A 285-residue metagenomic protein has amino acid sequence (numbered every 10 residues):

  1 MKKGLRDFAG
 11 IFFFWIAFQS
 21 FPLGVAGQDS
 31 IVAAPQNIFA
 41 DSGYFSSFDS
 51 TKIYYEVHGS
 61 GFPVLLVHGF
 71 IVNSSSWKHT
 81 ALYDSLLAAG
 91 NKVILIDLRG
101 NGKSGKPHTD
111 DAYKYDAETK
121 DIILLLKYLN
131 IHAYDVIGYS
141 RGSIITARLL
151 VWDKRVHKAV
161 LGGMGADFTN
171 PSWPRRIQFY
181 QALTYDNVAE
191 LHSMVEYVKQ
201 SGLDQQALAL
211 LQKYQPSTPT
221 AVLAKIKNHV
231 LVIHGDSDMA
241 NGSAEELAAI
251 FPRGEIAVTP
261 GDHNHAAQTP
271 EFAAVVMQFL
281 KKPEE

Functional and structural regions predicted by a protein language model:
S60-G61, G69-N73: Active-site glycine-rich loops that stabilize anionic/oxyanionic intermediates across multiple enzyme folds
I71-Y83: The serine-hydrolase catalytic nucleophile loop
L86-G105: Conserved alpha/beta-hydrolase
D116-Y134: Conserved acidic catalytic loop of the alpha/beta-hydrolase fold
H132-F168: Conserved hydrolase catalytic core segment
I226, V232-H234: Short beta-strand/loop motif that positions the catalytic acidic residue of the alpha/beta-hydrolase fold
D236-G261: Conserved loop-alpha-helix segment in the C-terminal half of the alpha/beta-hydrolase fold that carries the catalytic
T259-E285: Catalytic active-site module of serine/aspartate enzymes centered on a nucleophile-bearing elbow/loop
